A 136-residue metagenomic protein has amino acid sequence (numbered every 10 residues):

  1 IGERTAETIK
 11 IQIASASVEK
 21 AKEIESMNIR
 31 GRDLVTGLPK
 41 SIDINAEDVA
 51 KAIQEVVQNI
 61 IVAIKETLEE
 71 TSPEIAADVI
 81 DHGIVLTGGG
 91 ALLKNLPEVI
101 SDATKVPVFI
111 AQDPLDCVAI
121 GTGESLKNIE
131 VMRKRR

Functional and structural regions predicted by a protein language model:
I1-Q54: Phosphate-binding glycine-rich/basic clefts of nucleotide- and phosphate-handling proteins, predominantly
I1-R4, T8, I44, D48 (+5 more regions): Charged, alpha-helix-enriched surfaces in structured cytosolic catalytic cores of large nucleotide-utilizing machines
A14, A76-I100: Glycine-rich phosphate-binding loops at beta-strand->alpha-helix junctions
A21, T36, I80, D102-T104: Short flexible coil/turn linkers enriched for glycine and charged/polar residues that connect secondary-structure
V35-K40, I44-N45, I64, T104 (+2 more regions): PAZ/PAZ-like end-binding module
A52-V79, S125-N128: Phosphate/ATP-binding catalytic cores across multiple sugar-kinase/actin-like superfamilies, primarily ASKHA
I64, L86, T122: Residue-level signature of catalytic and energy-coupling elements of molecular machines, predominantly ATP/GTP-dependent
E98-E124, M132-R136: Conserved phosphate-binding/catalytic loops in two-lobed NTP-binding clefts
